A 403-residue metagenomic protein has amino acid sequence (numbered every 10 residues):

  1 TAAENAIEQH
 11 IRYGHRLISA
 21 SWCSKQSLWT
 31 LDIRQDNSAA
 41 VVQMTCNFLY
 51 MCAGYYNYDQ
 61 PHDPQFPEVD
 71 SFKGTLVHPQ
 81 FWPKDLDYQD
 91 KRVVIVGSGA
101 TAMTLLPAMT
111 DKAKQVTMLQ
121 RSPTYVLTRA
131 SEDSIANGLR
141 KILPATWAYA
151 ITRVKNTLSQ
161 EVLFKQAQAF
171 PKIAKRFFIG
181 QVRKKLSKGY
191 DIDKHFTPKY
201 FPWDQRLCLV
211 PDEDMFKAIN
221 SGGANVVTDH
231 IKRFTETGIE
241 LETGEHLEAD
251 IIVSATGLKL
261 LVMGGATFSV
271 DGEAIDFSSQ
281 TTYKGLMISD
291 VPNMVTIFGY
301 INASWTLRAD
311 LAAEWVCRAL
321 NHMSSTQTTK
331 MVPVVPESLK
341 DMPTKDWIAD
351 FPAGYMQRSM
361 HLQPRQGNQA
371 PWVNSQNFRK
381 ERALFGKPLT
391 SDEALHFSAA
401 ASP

Functional and structural regions predicted by a protein language model:
T1-Y56, K185, I219, R233: Feature captures the FAD/FMN-dependent oxidoreductase FAD-binding
A3, T110-E236, C317-D350: Dinucleotide-binding/catalytic capping subdomain of oxidoreductase cores
Q9-I11, G74, G223-N225: Short, conserved active-site loop motifs that form the nucleotide-linked donor/cofactor pocket
W22, C46-Q60, Q80-W82, S98-A100 (+3 more regions): Glycine-/small-residue-rich beta->alpha transition segments that form the dinucleotide
N37-F48, D87-K91, E242-I251: Core beta-strand elements of the Rossmann-like FAD/NAD(P) dinucleotide-binding domain in flavoenzyme oxidoreductases
A53-K112, V226, D276-K284, T296: Glycine-rich dinucleotide-binding loop and its adjacent helix/turn
T75, P79-F81, T237-E240, K259-T296: FAD-site-proximal beta/loop scaffold in flavoenzymes
A102, Y125-T128, T282, N293-P403: C-terminal, flexible cofactor-proximal segment of oxidoreductases
